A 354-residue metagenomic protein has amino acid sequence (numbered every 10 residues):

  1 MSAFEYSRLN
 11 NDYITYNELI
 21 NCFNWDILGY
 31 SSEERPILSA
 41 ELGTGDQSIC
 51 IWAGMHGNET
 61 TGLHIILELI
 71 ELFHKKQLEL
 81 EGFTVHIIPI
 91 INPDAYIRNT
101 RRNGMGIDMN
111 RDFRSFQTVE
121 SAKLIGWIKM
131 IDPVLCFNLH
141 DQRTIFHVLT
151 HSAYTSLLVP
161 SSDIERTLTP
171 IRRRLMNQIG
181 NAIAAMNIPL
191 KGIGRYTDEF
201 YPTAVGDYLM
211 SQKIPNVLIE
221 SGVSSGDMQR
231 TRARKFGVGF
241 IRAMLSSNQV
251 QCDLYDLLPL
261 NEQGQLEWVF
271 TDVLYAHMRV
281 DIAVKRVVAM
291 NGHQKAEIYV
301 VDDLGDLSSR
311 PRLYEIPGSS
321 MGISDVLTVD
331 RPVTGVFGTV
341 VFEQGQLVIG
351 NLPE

Functional and structural regions predicted by a protein language model:
M1-I14, M130-I131, L158-E354: C-terminal accessory segments enriched in acidic
N17-E33: N- or domain-start disorder-to-order transition segments that initiate the globular core
W25, S39, I87, C136 (+1 more regions): Conserved beta-strand scaffold positions in the cores of enzyme catalytic domains, especially in NTP/NDP-utilizing
E33, G45, Q212-I214: A short, glycine/Asx- and small/polar-enriched loop/turn that sits immediately N-terminal to a beta-strand
E33-P36, E81: Short, basic and Ser/Thr-rich N-terminal targeting/leader segments
E34, Y96, A204-Y208: Short beta-strand/turn micro-motifs at beta-sheet edges
L38-D46: Short beta-strand-to-loop junctions in surface cap/lid or active-site-entrance loops
D46-C50, M55, T60-I193, M210: Active-site/substrate-binding loop(s) of hydrolase catalytic cores
